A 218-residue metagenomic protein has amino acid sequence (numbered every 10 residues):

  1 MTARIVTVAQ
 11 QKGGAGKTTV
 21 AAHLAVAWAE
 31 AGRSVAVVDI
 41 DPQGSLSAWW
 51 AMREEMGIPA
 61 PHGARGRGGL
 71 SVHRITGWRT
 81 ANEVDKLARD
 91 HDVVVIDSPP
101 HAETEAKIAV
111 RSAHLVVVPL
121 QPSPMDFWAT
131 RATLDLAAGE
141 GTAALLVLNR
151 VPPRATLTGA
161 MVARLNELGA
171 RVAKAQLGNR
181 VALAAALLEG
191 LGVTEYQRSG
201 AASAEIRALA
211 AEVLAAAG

Functional and structural regions predicted by a protein language model:
T2-A15, V26-P100, T104-K107, A163-N166 (+1 more regions): P-loop/Walker-type NTP enzyme "switch/lid" segment
T19-V20: Hydrophobic positions on the alpha1 helix immediately C-terminal to the Walker A/P-loop
V37, I96, V118, L146-L148: Structural beta-sheet core signal
K86, H101-P124: Inter-motif core of Ras-like GTPase G domains
F127-N149: Conserved C-terminal guanine-recognition region of P-loop GTPase G domains, centered on the G4
P152, V162-G192: Beta-strand-loop-alpha "switch" segments that mediate conformational coupling across diverse proteins
V193-G218: NTP-binding/hydrolysis catalytic cores, primarily Walker-type P-loop NTPases
